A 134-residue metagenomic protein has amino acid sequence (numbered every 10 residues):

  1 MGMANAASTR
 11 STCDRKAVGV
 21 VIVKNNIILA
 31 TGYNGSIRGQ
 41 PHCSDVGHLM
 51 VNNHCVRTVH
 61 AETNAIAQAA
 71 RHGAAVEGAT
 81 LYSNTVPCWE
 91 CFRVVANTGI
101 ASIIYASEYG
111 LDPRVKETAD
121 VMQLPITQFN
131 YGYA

Functional and structural regions predicted by a protein language model:
M1-A134: Zinc-dependent deaminase catalytic domain
